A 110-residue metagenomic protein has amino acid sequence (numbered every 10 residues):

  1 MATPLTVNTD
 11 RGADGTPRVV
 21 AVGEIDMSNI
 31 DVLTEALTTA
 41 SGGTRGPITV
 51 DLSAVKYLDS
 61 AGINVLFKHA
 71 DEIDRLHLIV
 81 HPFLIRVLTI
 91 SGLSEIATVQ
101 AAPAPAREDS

Functional and structural regions predicted by a protein language model:
M1-E35: STAS-typified acidic loop motif
E24-A97: Amphipathic alpha-helical interaction surfaces in cytosolic regulatory modules
I96-P105: Short acidic-hydrophobic, aromatic-tinged amphipathic segments that line or gate anion-handling sites
A106-S110: Short, charged, surface-exposed secondary-structure boundary motifs
